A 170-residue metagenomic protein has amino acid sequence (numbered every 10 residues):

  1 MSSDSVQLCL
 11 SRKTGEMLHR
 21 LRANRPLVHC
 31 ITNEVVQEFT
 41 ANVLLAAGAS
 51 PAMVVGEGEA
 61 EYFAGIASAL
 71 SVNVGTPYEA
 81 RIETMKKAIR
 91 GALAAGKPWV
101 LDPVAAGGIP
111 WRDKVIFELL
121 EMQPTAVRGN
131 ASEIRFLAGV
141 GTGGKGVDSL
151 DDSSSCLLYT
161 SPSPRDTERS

Functional and structural regions predicted by a protein language model:
D4-L101: Conserved N-terminal subdomain of the carbohydrate kinase-like
A60, A69-L158: Conserved beta-alpha-beta core of the PfkB/ribokinase-like small-molecule kinase fold
Y159-D166: Conserved small/polar residues in nucleotide/adenosyl-binding loops
